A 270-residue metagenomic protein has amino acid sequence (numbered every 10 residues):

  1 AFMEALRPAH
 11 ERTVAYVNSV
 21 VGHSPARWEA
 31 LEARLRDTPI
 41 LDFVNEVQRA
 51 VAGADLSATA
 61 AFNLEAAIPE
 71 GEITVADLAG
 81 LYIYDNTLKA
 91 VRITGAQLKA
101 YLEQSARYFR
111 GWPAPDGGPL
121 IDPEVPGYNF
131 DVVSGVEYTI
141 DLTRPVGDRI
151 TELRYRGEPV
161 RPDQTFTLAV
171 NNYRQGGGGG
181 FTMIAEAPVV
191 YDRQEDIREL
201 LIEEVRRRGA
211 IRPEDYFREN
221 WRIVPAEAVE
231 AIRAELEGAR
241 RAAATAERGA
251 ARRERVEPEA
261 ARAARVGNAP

Functional and structural regions predicted by a protein language model:
A1-H23, G127-F130, V136-R144: Binuclear metal-dependent phosphoesterase catalytic core
N18-P39: Glycine-rich phosphate/diphosphate-binding loops and the adjacent beta-loop-alpha structural elements that coordinate
T38, D42-P270: Feature captures C-terminal
